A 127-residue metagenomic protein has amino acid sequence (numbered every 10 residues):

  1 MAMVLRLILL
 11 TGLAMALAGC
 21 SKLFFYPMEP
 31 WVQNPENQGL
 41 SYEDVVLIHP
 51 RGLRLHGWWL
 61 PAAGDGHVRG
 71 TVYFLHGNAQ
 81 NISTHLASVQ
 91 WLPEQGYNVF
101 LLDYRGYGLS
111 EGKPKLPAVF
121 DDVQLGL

Functional and structural regions predicted by a protein language model:
M1-L7: Positively charged n-region of N-terminal signal peptides that target proteins for export
A2, M28, L55-G57: Intrinsically disordered regions, especially transient/low-confidence alpha-helical propensity segments and coil-helix
L7-A16: Bacterial N-terminal signal peptides
L13, L40, D65-H67: Intrinsically disordered, low-complexity regions
M15-I48: An N-terminal hydrophobic leader/cap segment in hydrolases
P50, R54-L127: Membrane-embedded segments
